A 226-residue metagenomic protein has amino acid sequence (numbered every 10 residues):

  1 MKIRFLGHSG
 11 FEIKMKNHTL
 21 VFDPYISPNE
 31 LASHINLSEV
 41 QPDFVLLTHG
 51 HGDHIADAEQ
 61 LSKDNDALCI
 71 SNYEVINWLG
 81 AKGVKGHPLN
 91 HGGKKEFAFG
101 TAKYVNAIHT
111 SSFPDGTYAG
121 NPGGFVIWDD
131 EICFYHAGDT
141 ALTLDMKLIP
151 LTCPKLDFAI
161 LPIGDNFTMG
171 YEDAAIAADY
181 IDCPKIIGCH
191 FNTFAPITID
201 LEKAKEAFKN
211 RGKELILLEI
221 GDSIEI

Functional and structural regions predicted by a protein language model:
M1-T19, I26-N29, E96, K103 (+4 more regions): Zn-dependent metallo-beta-lactamase
E12-H51, A56-Q60, E74, T110-G116 (+1 more regions): Pre-active-site segment of Zn-dependent metallo-hydrolases
F22-D23, P42-G50, I70-Y73, Y135-T140 (+3 more regions): Active-site neighborhood of phospho(di)ester-bond hydrolases with catalytic His/Asp-centered motifs
P28-N29, H51-A56, I76-L79, G93-E96 (+5 more regions): Active-site environment of divalent metal-dependent phosphoester hydrolases
A56-F113: Glycine/small-residue-rich loop that forms an oxyanion/phosphate-binding "nest" at active or ligand-binding sites
D57-D64, K82, L148-I149, D173-A177 (+1 more regions): A short acidic, amphipathic alpha-helical/loop segment
L68, G80-G93, A175, D179-I226: Binuclear metal-ion centers of metallo-dependent hydrolases, dominated by the metallo-beta-lactamase
P114-G123, W128-D179: Active-site-proximal loop/helix segments of hydrolase catalytic cores
